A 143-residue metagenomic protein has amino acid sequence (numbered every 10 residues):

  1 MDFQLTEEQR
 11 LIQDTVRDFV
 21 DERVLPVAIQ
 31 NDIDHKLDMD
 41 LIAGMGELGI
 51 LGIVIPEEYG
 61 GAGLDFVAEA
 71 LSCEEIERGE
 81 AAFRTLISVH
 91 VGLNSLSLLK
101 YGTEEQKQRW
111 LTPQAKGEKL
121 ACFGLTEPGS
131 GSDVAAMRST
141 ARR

Functional and structural regions predicted by a protein language model:
M1-L11: Intrinsic disorder at enzyme termini
Q13-V16: Extended amphipathic alpha-helical segments enriched in small hydrophobics
D18, V24-R143: Glycine-rich flavin
